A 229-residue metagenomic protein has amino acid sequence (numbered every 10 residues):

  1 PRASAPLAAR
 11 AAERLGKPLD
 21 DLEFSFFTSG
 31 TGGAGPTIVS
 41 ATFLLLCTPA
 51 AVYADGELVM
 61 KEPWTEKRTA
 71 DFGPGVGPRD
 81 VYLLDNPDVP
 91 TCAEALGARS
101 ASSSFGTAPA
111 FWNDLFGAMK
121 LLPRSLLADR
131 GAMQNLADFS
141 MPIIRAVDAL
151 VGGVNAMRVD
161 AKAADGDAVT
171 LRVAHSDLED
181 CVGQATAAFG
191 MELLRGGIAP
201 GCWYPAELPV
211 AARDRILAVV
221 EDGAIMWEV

Functional and structural regions predicted by a protein language model:
P1-A5: Gly/Ser/Thr-rich loops at beta-strand to alpha-helix junctions that form or flank small-molecule/cofactor-binding
P6, R10-V229: C-terminal catalytic/substrate-binding lobe primarily of soluble NAD(P)-dependent oxidoreductases
